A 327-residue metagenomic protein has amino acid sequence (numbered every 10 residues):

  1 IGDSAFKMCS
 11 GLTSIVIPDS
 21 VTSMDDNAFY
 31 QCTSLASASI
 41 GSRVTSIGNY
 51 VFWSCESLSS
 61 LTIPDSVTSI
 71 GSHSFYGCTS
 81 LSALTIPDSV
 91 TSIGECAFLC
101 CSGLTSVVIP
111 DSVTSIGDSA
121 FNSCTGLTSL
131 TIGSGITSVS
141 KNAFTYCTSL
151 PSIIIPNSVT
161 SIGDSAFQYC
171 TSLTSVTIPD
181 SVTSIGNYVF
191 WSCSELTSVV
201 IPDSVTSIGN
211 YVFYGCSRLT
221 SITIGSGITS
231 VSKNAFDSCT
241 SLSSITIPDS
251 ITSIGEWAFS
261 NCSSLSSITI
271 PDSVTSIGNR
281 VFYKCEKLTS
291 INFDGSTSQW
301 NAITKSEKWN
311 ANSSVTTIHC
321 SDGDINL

Functional and structural regions predicted by a protein language model:
G2-K7, D25-Y30, G48-W53, G71-Y76 (+9 more regions): Consensus positions within tandem repeat domains that build extended binding/scaffold surfaces
C9-S23, T33-S46, E56-S69, T79-S92 (+10 more regions): Structural signature of tandem-repeat unit edges
I303-K308: A structural signal for leucine-rich repeat
